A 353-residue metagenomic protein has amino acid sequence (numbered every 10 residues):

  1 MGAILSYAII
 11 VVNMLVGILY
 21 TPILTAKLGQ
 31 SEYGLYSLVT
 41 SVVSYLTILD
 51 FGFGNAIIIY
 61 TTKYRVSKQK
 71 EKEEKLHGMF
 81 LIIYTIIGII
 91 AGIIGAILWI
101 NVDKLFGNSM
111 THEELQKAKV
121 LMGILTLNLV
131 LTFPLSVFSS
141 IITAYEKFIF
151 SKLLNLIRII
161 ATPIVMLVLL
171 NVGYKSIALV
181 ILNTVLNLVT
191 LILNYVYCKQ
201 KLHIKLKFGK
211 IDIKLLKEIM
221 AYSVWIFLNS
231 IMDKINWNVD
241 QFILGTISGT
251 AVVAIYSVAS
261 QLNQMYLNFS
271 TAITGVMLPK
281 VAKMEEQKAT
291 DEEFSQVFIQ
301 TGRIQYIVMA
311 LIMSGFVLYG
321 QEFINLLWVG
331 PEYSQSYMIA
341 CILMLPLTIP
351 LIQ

Functional and structural regions predicted by a protein language model:
M1-V16, E71-G78, I82, Q116-A118 (+3 more regions): N-terminal membrane topogenesis motif
S6-I9, N13-G17, T21, V39-I58 (+10 more regions): Short runs within selected transmembrane alpha-helices of multi-pass transporters and secretion channels
I18-E32, K104-M110, K234-M265, K283-M284 (+2 more regions): Helix-terminus/linker motif at the lipid-water interface of multi-pass membrane proteins
T21, F51-S67, T143-A144, L202-H203 (+3 more regions): Helix-loop junctions and terminal segments of transmembrane helices in multi-pass membrane transport/translocation
I23-S44, L76, S176-V180, K214-Y222 (+4 more regions): Interfacial/gating helices of multi-pass transporter permease domains
E71-I86, A118-K119, M220, I273 (+4 more regions): Interfacial transmembrane-helix starts/ends
W99-I124, F316-P350: Interfacial segments at transmembrane-helix termini and the short loops linking adjacent helices
I177, N194-N238, K280-Q296: Interhelical loop/hinge segments that connect adjacent transmembrane helices in multipass membrane
